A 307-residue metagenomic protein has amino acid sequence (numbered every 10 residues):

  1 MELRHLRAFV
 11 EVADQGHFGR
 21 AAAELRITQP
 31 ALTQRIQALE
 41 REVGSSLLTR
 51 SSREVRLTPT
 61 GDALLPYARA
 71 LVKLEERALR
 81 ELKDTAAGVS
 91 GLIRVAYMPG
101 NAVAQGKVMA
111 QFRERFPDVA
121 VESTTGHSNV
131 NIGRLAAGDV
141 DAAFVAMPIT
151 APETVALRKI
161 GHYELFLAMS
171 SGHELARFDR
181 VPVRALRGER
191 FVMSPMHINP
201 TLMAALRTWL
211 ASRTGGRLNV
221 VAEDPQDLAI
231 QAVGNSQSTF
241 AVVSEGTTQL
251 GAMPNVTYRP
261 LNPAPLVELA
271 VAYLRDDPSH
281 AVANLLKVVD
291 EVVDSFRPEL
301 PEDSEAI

Functional and structural regions predicted by a protein language model:
F9, A21-A22, L39, T58: Hydrophobic two-helix hairpin corresponding to the core of helix-turn-helix DNA-binding domains
V12-T28: Short helix-boundary/capping micro-motifs
Q29-P30, Q34, K73, R77-R80 (+3 more regions): N-terminal winged-helix
E40-L57, D62: A short LG(V/I)-centered, amphipathic sequence patch enriched for acidic residue(s) preceding the LG motif
T85, K107-Q111, R115, N129-M169 (+3 more regions): Short beta-strand-centered segments that line the small-molecule binding cleft or hinge of alpha/beta clamshell
Q105, A146, D179, E189-R213 (+2 more regions): Secondary-structure junction motif
H127-V140, A146, P195-T257: Hydrophobic hinge/microswitch elements
L228-I230, G234-S236, S244-T257, N262-I307: C-terminal effector-binding regulatory domain of bacterial HTH transcription factors
